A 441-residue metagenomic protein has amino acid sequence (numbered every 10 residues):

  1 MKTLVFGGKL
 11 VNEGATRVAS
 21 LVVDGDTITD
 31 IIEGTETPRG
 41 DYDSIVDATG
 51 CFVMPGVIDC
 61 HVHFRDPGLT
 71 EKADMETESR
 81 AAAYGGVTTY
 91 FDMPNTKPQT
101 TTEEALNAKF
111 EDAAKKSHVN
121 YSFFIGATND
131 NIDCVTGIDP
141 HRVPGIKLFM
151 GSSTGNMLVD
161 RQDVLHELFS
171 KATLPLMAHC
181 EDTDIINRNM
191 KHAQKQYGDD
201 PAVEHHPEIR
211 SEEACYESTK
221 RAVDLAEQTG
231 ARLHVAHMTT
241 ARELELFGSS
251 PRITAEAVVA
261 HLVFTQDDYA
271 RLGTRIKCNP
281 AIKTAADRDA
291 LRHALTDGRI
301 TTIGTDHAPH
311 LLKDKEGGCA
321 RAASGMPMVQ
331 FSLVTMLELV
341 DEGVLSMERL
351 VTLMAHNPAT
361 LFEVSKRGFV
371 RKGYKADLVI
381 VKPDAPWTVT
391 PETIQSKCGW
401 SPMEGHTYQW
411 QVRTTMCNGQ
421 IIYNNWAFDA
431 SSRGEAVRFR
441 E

Functional and structural regions predicted by a protein language model:
M1-L4, K9-P55: Histidine-rich, glycine-flanked metal-binding segment
T49-K116: Metal-associated gating/positioning segment near the N- to mid-region
G50, H61, A82, I146 (+5 more regions): Conserved, mostly hydrophobic/aromatic
G56-P67, M177-E181, M238, T305: Histidine-centered catalytic micro-motifs
E111-A127: A glycine-rich helix N-cap at a beta->alpha junction
D133-I303: Histidine/acidic residue-rich metal-binding segments in metalloenzymes
D200-G230, T296, T301-I303, A308-P383: His/Asp/Glu-enriched, well-ordered alpha-helical/loop segment that forms or immediately abuts the divalent-metal
K372-R438: C-terminal cap of metal-dependent C-N hydrolases
